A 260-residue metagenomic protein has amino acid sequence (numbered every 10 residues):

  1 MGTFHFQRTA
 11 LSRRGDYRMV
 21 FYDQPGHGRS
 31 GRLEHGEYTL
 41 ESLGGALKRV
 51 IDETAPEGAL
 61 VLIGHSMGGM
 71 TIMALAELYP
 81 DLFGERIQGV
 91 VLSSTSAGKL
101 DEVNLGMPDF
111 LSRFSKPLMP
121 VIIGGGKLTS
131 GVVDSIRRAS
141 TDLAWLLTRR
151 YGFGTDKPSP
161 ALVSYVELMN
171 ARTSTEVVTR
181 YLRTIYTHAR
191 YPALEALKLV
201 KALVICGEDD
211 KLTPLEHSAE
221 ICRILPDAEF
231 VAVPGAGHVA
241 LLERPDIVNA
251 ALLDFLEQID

Functional and structural regions predicted by a protein language model:
M1-R32, V50: Conserved HGGG/HGGXW glycine-rich cap/lid loop of the alpha/beta-hydrolase fold
S42-L60: Conserved acidic catalytic loop of the alpha/beta-hydrolase fold
G64-G69, G207: Conserved alpha/beta-hydrolase "nucleophile elbow" surrounding the catalytic nucleophile
G69-L82: Short glycine-enriched nucleophile-adjacent loop and the immediately C-terminal alpha-helix near the catalytic center
D81-V132: Flexible "cap/lid" loop of the alpha/beta hydrolase fold
D101, G126-A196: Conserved alpha/beta-hydrolase catalytic His-Asp/Glu region
L197-K198, V204-C206, D210: Short beta-strand/loop motif that positions the catalytic acidic residue of the alpha/beta-hydrolase fold
P226-D260: Catalytic active-site module of serine/aspartate enzymes centered on a nucleophile-bearing elbow/loop
